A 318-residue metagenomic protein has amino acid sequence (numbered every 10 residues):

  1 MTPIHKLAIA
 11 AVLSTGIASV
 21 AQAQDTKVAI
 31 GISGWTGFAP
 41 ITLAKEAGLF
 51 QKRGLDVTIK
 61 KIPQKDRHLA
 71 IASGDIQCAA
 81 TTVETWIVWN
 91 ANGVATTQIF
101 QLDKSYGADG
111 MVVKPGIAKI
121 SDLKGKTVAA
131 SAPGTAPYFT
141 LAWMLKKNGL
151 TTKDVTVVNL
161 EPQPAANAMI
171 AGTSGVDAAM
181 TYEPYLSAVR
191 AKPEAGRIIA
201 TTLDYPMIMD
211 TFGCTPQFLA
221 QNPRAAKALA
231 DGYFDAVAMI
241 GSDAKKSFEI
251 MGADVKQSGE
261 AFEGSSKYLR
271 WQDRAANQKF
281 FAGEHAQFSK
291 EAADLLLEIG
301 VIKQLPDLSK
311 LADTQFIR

Functional and structural regions predicted by a protein language model:
M1-I9: Bacterial N-terminal signal peptides that target proteins for export
A10-A11, A21: Cleavable N-terminal signal peptides
I17-A23: Sec/Tat signal peptide C-region and signal peptidase I cleavage site
Q24-P162, A166, T173-E183, I198-A200 (+1 more regions): Short, glycine-/small- and polar/acidic-enriched structural segments that line small-molecule recognition paths
E84-T85, V157-V158, Q163-V255: Pocket-lining segment of extracytoplasmic ligand-binding domains
G125, A191, D313: Phosphate-coordinating loops and pocket residues in cytosolic domains that bind phosphorylated ligands
A220-V301: Secondary-structure end/capping motifs
K290-R318: Conserved C-terminal helix/tail region of periplasmic/extracytoplasmic solute-binding proteins
